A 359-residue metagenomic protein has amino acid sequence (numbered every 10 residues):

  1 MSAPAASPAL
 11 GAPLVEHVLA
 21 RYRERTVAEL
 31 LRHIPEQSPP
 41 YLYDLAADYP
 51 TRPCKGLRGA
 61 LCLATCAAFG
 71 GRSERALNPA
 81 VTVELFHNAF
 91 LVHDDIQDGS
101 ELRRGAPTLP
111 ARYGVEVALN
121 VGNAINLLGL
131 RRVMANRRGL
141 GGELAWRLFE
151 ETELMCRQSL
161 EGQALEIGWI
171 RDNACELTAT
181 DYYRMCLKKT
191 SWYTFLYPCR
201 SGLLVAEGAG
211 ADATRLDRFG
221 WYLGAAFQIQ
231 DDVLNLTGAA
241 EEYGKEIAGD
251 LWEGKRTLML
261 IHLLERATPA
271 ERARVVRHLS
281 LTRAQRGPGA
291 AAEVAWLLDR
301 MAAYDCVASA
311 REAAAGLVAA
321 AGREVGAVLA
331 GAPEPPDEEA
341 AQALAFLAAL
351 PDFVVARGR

Functional and structural regions predicted by a protein language model:
M1-I34: N-terminal amphipathic/basic leader segments beginning at the initiator methionine
V15, L19, R23, A76-T82 (+7 more regions): Hydrophobic packing residues in well-ordered alpha-helices of helical domains and bundles
V15, L19-R23, C54, R58 (+7 more regions): Generic structural signal for well-ordered, non-membrane alpha-helical segments in soluble metabolic enzymes
P35-R272, D352: Mg2+-dependent prenyl diphosphate-binding active-site environment of isoprenoid biosynthetic enzymes
G139, A209, V325-E339: Surface-exposed helix-capping loop/turn segments at secondary-structure junctions
L260, A321, L347: Hydrophobic, well-ordered secondary-structure elements that form the walls of internal hydrophobic environments
A273-V328, A332: Mobile late-domain/C-terminal helix-loop "cap" segments that border catalytic sites or the cytosolic face
A332-R359: Short, amphipathic C-terminal "tail helix"
